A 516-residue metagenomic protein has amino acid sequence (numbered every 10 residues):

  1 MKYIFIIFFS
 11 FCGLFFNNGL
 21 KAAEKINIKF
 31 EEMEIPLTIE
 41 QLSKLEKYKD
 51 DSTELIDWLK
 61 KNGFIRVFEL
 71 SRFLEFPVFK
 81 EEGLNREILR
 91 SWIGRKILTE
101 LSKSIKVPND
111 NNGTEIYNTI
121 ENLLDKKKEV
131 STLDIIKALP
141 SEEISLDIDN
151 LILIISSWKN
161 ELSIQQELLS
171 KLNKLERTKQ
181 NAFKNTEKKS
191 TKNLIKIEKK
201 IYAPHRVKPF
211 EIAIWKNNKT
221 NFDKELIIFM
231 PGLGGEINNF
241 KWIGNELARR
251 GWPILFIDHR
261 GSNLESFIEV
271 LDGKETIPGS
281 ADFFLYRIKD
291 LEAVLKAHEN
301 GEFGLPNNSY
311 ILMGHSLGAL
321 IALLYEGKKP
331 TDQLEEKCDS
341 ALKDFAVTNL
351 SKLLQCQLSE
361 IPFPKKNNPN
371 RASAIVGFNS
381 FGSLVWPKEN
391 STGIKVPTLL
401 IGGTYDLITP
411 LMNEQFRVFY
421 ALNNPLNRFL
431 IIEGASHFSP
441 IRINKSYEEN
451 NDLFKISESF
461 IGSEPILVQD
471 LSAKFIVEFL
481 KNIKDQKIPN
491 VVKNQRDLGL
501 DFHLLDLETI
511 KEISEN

Functional and structural regions predicted by a protein language model:
M33-Q180: Mature extracellular/secreted ectodomains of secretory-pathway proteins
L172-F222: N-terminal cap/lid segment of alpha/beta-hydrolase-fold proteins
D223-G232: Short beta-strand element of the alpha/beta-hydrolase
G234, N238-K241, E246-R249, D258-L285 (+1 more regions): Cap/lid segment of the alpha/beta-hydrolase catalytic domain
T276-E302, L320, L324, L334-A346: Alpha/beta-hydrolase active-site loop
G304-S316: Alpha/beta-hydrolase fold nucleophile elbow
I394, L400-G402: Short beta-strand/loop motif that positions the catalytic acidic residue of the alpha/beta-hydrolase fold
L407-N413: Conserved alpha/beta-hydrolase "acid-adjacent" motif
